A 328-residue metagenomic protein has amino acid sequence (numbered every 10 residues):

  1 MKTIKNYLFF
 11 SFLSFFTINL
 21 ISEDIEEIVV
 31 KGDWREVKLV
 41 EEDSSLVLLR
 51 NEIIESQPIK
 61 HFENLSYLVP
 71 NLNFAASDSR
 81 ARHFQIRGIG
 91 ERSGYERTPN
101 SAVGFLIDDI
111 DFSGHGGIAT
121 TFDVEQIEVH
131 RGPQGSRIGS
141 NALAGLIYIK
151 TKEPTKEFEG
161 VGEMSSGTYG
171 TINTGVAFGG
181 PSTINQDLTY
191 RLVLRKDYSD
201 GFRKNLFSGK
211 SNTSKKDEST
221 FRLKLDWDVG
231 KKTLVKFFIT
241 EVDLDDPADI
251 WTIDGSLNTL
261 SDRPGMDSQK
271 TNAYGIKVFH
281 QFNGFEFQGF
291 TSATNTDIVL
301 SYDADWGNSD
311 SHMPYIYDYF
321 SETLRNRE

Functional and structural regions predicted by a protein language model:
E27-E55, R82-F84, V103: N-terminal periplasmic "start-of-domain" segments of outer-membrane beta-barrel proteins
L46, I54, L65-S66, I127-V129 (+2 more regions): Non-catalytic regulatory/gating segments with a bias toward low-complexity or hydrophobic composition
F62-E63, H83-Q85, L106, V129 (+2 more regions): N-terminal periplasmic accessory domains that precede and gate Gram-negative outer-membrane beta-barrel machines
E63, Y67-I110: Extracytoplasmic beta-strand/coil segments of soluble accessory domains associated with Gram-negative outer-membrane
G94-Y95, A102-P133: Short acidic/polar hinge/loop motifs at secondary-structure boundaries that mediate gating or recognition
S113, R131, T151, G180-S182 (+2 more regions): Residue-level signature of outer-membrane beta-barrel architecture
E159-V161, S166-S199, R203-D246, K270-G275 (+1 more regions): Transmembrane beta-barrel wall of Gram-negative outer-membrane proteins
L234, F238-T271, I298-L300, D310-F320 (+1 more regions): Flexible loop and strand-edge segments within Gram-negative outer membrane beta-barrel domains
